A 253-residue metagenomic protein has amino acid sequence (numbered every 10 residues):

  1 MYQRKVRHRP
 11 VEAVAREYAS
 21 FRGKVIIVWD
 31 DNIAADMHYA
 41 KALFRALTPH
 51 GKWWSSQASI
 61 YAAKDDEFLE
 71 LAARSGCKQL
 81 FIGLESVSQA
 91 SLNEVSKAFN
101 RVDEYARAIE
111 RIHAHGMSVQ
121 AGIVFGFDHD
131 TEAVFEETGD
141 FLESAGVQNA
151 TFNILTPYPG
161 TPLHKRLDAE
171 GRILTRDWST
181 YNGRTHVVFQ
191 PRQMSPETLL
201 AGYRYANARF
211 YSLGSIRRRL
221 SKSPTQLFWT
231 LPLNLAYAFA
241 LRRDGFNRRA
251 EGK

Functional and structural regions predicted by a protein language model:
M1-Q120, F125-F127, T131-E136, D140: Radical SAM [4Fe-4S] cluster-binding motif and immediate context
F21, F141, A145, R209: Short alpha-helical functional segments enriched in proximate histidine and acidic residues
H38, A90, E94-V95, F125-A133 (+2 more regions): Flexible glycine/acidic-rich beta-alpha junction loops that bind and position SAM and/or redox cofactors in anaerobic
W54, A98, T138, D168 (+1 more regions): Alpha-helix boundary/capping detector
S56-A63, E85-L92, I112-S118, A150-Y158 (+2 more regions): Short, surface-exposed, charge-dense and proline/glycine-enriched linear segments
R107, P162, E197-A201: Generic recognition of short, well-ordered alpha-helical interface segments
G171-K253: Radical SAM enzyme core and accessory elements
